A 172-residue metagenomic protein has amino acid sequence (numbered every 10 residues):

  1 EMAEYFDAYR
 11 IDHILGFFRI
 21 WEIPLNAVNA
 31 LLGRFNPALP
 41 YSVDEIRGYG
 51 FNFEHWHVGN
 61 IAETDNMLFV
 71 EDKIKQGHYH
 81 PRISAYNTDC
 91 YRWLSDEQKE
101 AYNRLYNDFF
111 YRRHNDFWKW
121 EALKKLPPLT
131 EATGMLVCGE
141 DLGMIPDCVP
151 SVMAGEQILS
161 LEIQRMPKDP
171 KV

Functional and structural regions predicted by a protein language model:
E1-V172: Catalytic cores of glycan-processing enzymes that make or break glycosidic bonds
